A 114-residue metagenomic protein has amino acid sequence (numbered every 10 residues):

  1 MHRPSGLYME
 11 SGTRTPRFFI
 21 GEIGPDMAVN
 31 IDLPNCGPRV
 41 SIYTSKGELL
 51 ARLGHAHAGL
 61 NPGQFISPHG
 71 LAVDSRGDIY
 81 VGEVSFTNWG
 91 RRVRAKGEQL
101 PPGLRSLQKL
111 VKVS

Functional and structural regions predicted by a protein language model:
M1-S114: Eukaryotic scaffold repeat domains enriched in small/polar residues
